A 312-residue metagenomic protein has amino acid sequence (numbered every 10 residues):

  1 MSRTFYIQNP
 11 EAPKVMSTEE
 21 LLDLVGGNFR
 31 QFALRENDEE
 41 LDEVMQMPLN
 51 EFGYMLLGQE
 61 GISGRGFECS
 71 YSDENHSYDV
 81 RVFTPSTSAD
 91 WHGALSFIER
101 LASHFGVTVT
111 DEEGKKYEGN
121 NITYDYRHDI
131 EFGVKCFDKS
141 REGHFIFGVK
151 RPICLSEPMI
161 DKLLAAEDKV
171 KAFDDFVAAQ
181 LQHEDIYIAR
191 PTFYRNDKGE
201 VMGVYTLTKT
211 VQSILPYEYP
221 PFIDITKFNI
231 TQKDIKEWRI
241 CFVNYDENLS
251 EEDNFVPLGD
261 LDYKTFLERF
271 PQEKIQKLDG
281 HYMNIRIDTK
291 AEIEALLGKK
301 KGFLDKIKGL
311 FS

Functional and structural regions predicted by a protein language model:
M1-S312: Acidic (Asp/Glu-rich) sequence patches and key acidic residues that form negatively charged surfaces used
